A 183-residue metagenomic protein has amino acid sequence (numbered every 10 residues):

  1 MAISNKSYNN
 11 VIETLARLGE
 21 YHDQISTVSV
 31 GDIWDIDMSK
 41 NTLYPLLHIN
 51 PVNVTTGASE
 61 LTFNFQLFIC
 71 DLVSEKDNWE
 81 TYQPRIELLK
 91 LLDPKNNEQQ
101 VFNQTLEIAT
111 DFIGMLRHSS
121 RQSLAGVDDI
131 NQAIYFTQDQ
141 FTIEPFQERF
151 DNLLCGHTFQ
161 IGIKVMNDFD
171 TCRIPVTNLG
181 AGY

Functional and structural regions predicted by a protein language model:
M1-E60, L124-D128: Small/polar-rich, solvent-exposed N-terminal microdomains that initiate assembly or binding
I36-L43, N97-K164: Acidic-leaning, charged glycine-interspersed low-complexity segments
P51-G57, F141-D151, L179: Catalytic micro-motifs at enzyme active sites that drive phosphoryl/nucleotidyl and oxygen chemistry
S59-E60, D77-E80, C172-I174: Short conserved micro-motifs at the rims of enzyme active sites and ligand-binding pockets
S59-S74, I86, N152-N167: Oligomerization/assembly interface segments of phage tail-like spikes and tubes
E75-V101: A solvent-exposed, charged loop/short amphipathic helix patch at secondary-structure junctions
H157-Y183: A hydrophobic membrane-anchoring alpha-helix module
